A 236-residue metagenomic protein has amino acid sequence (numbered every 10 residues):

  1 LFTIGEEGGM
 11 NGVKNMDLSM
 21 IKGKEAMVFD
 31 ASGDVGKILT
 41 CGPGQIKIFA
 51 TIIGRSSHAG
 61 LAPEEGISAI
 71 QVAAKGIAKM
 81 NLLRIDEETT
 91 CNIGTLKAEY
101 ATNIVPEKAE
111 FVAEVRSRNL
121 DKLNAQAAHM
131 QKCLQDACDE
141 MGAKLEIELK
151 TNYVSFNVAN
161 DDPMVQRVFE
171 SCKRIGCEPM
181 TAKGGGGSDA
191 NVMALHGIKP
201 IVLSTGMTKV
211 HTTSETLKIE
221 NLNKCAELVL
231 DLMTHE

Functional and structural regions predicted by a protein language model:
L1-G9, I46-I52, L61-L83, A113 (+2 more regions): Alpha-helical metal-binding/catalytic segments enriched in His/Glu/Asp
L1-P43, T102-N103, E114: Acidic/histidine-rich catalytic neighborhood of metal-dependent amide-processing enzymes
I21-E25, I46, E87-E88, A143 (+1 more regions): Short coil/turn connectors at secondary-structure junctions
T40, A62-K97, I104, D121-E146: Acidic-enriched catalytic cores of C-N bond-cleaving enzymes acting on peptides and small amides
S56-S57, V115-K122: A generic structural motif
Q71-D86, A127, Y153-P200: Active-site-adjacent substrate-binding region of metalloamidase/peptidase-like peptide-processing proteins
N92-A101, V112-R118, K144-D162, G185 (+1 more regions): A short beta-alpha structural unit
L96, E107, C177-E236: Zn-dependent metallopeptidase/amidohydrolase metal-coordination segment
